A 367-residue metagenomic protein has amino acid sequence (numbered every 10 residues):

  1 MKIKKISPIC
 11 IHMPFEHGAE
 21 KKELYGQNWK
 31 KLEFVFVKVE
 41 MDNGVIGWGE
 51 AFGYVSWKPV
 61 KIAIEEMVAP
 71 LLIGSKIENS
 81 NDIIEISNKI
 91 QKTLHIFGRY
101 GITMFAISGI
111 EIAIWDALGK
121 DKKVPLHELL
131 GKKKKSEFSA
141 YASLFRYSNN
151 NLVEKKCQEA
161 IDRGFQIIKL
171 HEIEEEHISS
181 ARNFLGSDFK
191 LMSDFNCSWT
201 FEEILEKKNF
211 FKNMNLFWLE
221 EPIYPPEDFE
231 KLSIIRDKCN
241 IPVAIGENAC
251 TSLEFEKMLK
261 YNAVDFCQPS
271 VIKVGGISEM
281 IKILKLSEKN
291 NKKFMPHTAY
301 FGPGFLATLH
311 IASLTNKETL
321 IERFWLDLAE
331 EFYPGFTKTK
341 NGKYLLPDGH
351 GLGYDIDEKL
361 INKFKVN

Functional and structural regions predicted by a protein language model:
M1-K4, P8-G18, W29, A299-N367: Flexible C-terminal active-site loop/helix
M1-P70, K363-N367: N-terminal basic, low-complexity leaders that serve as flexible interaction/assembly modules and, when applicable, as
I3, G44, V68, I110 (+7 more regions): Conserved, mostly hydrophobic/aromatic
K5-I6, E40-D121: Metal- or metallocofactor-binding catalytic centers and their adjacent structured scaffolds across diverse enzyme
W57-K61, E256-K260, E279-I283, P303-L314 (+1 more regions): Histidine/acidic-residue-rich catalytic or RNA/ligand-binding cores of hydrolases and nuclease-related proteins
F97, K122-R146, A181-D188: N-terminal small/glycine-rich loop or linker at the start of catalytic domains across soluble metabolic enzymes
E137-L152, F195-T200, A244: Active-site mouth loops of central-metabolism enzymes
L170, E175-P303, K338-T339: Catalytic core of soluble alpha/beta enzymes
